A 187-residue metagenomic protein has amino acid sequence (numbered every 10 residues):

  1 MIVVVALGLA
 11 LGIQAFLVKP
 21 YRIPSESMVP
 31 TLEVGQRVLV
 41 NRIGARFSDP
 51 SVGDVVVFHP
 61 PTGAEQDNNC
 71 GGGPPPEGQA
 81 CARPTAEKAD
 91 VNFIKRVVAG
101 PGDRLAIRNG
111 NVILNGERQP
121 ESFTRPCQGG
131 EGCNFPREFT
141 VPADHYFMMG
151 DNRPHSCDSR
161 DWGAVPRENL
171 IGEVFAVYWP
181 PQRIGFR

Functional and structural regions predicted by a protein language model:
M1-F16: Hydrophobic membrane-insertion alpha-helices, especially the h-region of bacterial N-terminal signal peptides
G12, F16-R22, S27-R187: Soluble "head" domains of membrane/secretory-pathway proteins
